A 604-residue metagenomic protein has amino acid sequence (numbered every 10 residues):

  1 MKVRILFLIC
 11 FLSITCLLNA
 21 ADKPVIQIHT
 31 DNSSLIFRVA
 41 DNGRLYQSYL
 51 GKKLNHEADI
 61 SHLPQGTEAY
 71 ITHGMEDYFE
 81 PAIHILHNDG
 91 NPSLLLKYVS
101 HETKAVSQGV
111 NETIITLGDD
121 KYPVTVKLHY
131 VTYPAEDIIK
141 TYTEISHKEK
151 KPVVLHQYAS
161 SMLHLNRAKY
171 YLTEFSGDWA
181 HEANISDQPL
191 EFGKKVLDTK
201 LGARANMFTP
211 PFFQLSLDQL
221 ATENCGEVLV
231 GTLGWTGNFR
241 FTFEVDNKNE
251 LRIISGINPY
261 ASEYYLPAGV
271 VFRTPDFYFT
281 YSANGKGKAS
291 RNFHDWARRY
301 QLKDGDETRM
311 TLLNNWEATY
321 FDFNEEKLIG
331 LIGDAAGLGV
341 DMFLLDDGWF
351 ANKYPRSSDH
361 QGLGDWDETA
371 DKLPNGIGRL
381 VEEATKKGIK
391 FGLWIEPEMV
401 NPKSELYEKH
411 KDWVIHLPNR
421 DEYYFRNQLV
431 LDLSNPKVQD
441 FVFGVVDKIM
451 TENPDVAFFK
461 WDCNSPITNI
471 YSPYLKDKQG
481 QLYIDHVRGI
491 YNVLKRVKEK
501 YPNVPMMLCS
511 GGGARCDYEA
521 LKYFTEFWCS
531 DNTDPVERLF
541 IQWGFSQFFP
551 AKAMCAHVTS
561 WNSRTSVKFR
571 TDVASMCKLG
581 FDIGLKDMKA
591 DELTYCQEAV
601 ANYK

Functional and structural regions predicted by a protein language model:
M1-K23: Bacterial Sec-dependent N-terminal signal peptides
A21-I26, N247-P267, N503: Short acidic, Pro/Gly- and aromatic-enriched capping/linker segments at domain boundaries
D22-F37, L45-E244, Y260: Polysaccharide-binding surfaces and accessory modules of carbohydrate-active proteins
I28-V39, Q47-K52, G66-E68, M75 (+5 more regions): N-terminal structural segment of carbohydrate-active enzymes
N32, P92-Y98, Y264-A283: Short Pro-Gly-centered flexible turn/kink motifs
N32, T143, G269, L313 (+6 more regions): Conserved, mostly hydrophobic/aromatic
D304-G444, N453-F458, L475: Aromatic-lined carbohydrate-binding/catalytic grooves of carbohydrate-active enzymes
T369-G376, E382, K386, Y407-K568 (+3 more regions): Active-site neighborhood of glycoside hydrolase catalytic domains
